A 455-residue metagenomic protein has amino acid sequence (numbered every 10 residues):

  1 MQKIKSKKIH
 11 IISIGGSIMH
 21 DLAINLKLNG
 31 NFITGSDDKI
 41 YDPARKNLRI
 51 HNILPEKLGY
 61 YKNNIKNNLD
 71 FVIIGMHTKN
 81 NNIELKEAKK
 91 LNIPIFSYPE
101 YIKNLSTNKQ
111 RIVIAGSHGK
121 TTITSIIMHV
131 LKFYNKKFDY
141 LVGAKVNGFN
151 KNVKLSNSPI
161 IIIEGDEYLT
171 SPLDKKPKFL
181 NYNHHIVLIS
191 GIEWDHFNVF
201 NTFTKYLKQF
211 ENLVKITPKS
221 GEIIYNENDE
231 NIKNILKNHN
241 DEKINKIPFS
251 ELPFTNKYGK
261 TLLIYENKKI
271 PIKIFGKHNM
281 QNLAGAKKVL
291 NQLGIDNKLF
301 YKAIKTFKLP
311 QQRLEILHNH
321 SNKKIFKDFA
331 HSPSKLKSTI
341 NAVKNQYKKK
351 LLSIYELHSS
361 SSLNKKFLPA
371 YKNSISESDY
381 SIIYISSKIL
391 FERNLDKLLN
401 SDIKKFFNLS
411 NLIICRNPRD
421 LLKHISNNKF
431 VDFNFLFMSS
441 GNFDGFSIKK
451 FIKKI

Functional and structural regions predicted by a protein language model:
M1-P43, N47-P55, N68-V72, A88-F96 (+3 more regions): ATP-dependent carboxylate-amine ligase
Q2-K7, N25-N29, R49, N63-N67 (+4 more regions): Phosphate-binding loop of NTP-binding sites
I14, D37, G75-H77, Y98-P99 (+13 more regions): Fold-independent oxyanion-binding glycine-rich loops and adjacent beta-strand/coil segments at enzyme active sites
I40-Y41, Y60-N63, E100-K103, K145-F149 (+4 more regions): Short acidic loop-to-helix transition motifs that present clustered carboxylates
K57-Y60, F96-E100, L141-A144, H239-Y258 (+3 more regions): Beta-strand->loop->alpha-helix junctions that form or flank phosphate-binding loops in nucleotide-handling enzymes
T122, H278-A284, H331: A generic structural signal for residues located within well-ordered alpha-helices of large catalytic or ligand-binding
K260-Y265: Short polybasic amphipathic segments
I270-F275, K323-K327: Short pre-catalytic strand/loop immediately N-terminal to key active-site residues, enriched for Gly-Thr
